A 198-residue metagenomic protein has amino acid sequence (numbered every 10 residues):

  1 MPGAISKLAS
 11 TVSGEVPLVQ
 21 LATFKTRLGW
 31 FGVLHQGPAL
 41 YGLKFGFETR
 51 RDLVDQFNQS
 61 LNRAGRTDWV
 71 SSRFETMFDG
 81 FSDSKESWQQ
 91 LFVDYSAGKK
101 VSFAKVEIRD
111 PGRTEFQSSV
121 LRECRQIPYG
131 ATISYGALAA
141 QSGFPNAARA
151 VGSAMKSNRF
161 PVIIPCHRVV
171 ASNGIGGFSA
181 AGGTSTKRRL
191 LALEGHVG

Functional and structural regions predicted by a protein language model:
M1-P145, L193-G198: Basic nucleic-acid-binding alpha-helical/helix-turn surface characteristic of O6-alkylguanine DNA
P2-G3, S172-G198: …primarily DNA-binding HTH/wHTH and HhH modules…
K25, D94, A148, V170-N173 (+1 more regions): Short glycine- and Lys/Arg-enriched binding-loop motifs that mark or flank ligand-binding interfaces
Y41, A131, N158-P161, G176: Glycine-centered loop/turn positions within well-structured domains that cap or flank conserved ligand/cofactor-binding
N146-P161: Regulatory, non-catalytic segments
V162-V169: Short Lys/Arg-enriched helix C-cap and helix-to-coil transition segments that create basic nucleic-acid-contact patches
